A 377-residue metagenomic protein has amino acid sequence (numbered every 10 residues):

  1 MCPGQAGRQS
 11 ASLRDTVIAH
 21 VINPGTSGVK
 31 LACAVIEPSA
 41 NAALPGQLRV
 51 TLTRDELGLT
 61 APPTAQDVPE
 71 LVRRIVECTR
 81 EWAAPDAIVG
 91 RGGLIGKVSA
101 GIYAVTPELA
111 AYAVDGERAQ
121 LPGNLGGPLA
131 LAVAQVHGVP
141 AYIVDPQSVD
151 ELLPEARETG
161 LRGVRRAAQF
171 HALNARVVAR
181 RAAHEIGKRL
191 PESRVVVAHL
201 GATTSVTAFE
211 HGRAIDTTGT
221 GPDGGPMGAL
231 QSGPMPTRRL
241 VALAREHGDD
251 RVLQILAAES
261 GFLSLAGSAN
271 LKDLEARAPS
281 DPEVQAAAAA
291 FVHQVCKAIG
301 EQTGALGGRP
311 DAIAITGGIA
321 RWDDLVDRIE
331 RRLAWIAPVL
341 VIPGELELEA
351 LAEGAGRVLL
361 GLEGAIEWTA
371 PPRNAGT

Functional and structural regions predicted by a protein language model:
D15-Q66, D223: Short glycine-rich, Thr/Ser-proximal phosphate-binding strand/loop in the N-terminal lobe of ATP-dependent enzymes
V17-N23, A87-V89, V195-H199: Short glycine-aspartate micro-motif
Q47-A84, A113-R118: N-terminal phosphate-binding loop and adjacent alpha-helix
T79-N124, P140, S148-T159: Short beta-strand-loop/turn "lid" adjacent to the catalytic site in phosphate-handling enzymes
L125-L131, I143, E158, G163-R194 (+2 more regions): Glycine-rich phosphate-binding loop plus the immediately following alpha-helix
Q254-G308: Adenine-nucleotide phosphate-binding core of ATP-dependent small-molecule kinases
P310-E330: Glycine-rich phosphate-binding loops at beta-strand->alpha-helix junctions
A320-R321, L340-T377: Glycine-rich phosphate-binding/hydrolytic loop that grips phosphoryl groups
